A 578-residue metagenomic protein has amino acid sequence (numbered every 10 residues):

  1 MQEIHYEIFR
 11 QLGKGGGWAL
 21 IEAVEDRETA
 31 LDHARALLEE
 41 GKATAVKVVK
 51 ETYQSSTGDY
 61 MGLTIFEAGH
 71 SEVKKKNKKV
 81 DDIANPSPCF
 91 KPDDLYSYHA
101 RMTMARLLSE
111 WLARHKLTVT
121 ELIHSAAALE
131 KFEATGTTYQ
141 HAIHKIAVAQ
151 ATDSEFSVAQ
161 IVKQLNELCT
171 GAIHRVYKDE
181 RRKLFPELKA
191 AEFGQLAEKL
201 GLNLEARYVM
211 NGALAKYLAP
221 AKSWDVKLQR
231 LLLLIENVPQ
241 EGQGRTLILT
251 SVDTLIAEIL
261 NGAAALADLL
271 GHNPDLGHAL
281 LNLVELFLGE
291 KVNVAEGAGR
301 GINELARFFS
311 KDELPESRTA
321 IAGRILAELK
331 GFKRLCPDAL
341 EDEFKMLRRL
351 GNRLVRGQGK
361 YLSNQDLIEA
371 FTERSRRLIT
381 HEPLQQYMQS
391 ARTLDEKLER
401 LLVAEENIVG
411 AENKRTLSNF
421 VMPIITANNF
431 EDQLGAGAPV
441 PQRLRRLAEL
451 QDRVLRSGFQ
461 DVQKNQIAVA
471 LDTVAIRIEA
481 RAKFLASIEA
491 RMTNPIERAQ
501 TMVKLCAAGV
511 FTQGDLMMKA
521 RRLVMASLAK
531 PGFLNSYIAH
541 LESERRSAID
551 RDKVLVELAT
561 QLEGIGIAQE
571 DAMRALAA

Functional and structural regions predicted by a protein language model:
M1, R35-E39: Short linear motifs in intrinsically disordered
M1-A19, E72: Short aromatic-glycine-(Arg/Gly/Cys) micro-motifs in beta-strand/loop hairpins
Q11-K14, R27, E51-Y53: Generic structural motif
G16-E28: A short, exposed loop/beta-hairpin motif centered on an aromatic-Gly-Thr core
D26-A36: Charged, amphipathic alpha-helical segments
E39-L122: Short, mixed-charge low-complexity intrinsically disordered segments
A100-H115, V119-A578: Non-catalytic all-alpha helical scaffold/repeat segments
